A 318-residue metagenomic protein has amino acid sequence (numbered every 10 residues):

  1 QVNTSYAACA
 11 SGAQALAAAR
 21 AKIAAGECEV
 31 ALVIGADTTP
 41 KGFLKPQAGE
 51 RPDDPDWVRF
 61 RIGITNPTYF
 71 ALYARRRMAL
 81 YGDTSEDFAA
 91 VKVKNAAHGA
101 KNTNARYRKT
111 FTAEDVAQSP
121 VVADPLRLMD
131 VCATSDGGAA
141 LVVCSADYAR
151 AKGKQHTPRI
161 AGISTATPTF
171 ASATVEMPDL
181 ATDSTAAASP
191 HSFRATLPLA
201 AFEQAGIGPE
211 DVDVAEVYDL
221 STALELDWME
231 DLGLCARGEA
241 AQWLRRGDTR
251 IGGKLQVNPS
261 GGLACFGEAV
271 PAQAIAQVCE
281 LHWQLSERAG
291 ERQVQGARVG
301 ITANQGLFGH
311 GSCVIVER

Functional and structural regions predicted by a protein language model:
Q1, E86-D87, G208-D213: Short acidic capping loops at alpha-helix termini that bridge into adjacent secondary structure
Q1-I34, T38-Y69, Y107-A133, A166-F170 (+2 more regions): Conserved catalytic cysteine-centered active-site region of acyl-thioester-dependent Claisen-condensing enzymes
Y6-D37, P67-K101, L141-D147, F266-A289: Active-site-proximal alpha-helical scaffold in enzymes
S11, A15, A19, I23 (+6 more regions): Stable alpha-helical structural segments in soluble proteins, enriched in small hydrophobic residues
W57-F60, A90, V121-S192, T196 (+7 more regions): Condensing-enzyme catalytic core mediating Claisen C-C bond formation in acyl metabolism
M78-G82, L197-D211, A289: Phosphate/pyrophosphate-binding loops at sites that engage ATP/ADP/AMP, CoA/4′-phosphopantetheine, polyphosphate
F170-M177, D219-A241, A269, F308-I315: Short glycine/threonine-rich loop-to-helix capping motif typified by GTGT followed within a few residues by an Asp-Pro
A205-L255: C-terminal structural cap/anchor segments
